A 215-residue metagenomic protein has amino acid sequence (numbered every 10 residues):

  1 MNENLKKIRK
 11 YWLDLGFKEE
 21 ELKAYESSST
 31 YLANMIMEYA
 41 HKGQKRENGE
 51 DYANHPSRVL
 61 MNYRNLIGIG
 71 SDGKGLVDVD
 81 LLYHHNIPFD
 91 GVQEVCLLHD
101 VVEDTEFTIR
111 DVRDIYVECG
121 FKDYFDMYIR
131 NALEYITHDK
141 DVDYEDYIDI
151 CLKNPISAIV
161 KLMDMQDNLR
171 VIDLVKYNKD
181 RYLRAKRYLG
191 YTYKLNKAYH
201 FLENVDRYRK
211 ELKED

Functional and structural regions predicted by a protein language model:
M1-D215: Active-site helical microenvironments for divalent-metal-assisted chemistry
